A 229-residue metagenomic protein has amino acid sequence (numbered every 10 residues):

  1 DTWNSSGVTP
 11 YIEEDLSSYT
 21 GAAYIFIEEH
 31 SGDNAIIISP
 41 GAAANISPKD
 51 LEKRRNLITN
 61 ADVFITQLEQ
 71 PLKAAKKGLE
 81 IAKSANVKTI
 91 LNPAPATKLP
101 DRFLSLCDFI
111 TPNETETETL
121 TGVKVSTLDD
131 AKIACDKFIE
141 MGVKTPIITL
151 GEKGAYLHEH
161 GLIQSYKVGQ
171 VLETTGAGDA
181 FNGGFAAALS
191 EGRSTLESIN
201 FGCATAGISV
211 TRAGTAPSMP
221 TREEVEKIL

Functional and structural regions predicted by a protein language model:
D1-D62, E80, E226-L229: Conserved N-terminal subdomain of the carbohydrate kinase-like
N4, K83, I139: Anion (oxyanion) recognition and catalysis
P10-T20, N92-A94, I147-L150, Q164: Beta-strand->loop->alpha-helix junctions that form or flank phosphate-binding loops in nucleotide-handling enzymes
I37, L120-G122, S209, I228: Residues that scaffold the ATP/ADP-binding catalytic core of kinase and kinase-like folds
D50, A61-I133, K153-A155: Conserved beta-alpha-beta core of the PfkB/ribokinase-like small-molecule kinase fold
K98-R102, L128-L229: Conserved phosphate-binding/catalytic region of the ribokinase-like
